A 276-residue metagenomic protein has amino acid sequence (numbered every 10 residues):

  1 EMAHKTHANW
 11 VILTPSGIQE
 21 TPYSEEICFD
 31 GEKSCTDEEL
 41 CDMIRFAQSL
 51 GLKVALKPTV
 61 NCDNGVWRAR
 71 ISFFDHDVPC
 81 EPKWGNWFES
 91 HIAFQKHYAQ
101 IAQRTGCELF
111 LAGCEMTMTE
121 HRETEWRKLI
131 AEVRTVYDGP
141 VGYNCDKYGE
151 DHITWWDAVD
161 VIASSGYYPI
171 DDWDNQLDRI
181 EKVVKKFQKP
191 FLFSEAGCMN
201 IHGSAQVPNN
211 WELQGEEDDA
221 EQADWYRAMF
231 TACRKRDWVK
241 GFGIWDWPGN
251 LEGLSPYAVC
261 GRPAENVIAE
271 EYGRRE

Functional and structural regions predicted by a protein language model:
E1-H4, F88-I101, D146-W155, A223-A232: Short, acidic/polar
A3, V11, F110, I162 (+4 more regions): Conserved, mostly hydrophobic/aromatic
T6-E25, E38-T119, G203, G249-N250: Substrate-binding cleft and catalytic face of glycoside hydrolase catalytic domains, especially the flexible beta-alpha
Q19, G31-C35, F88-I92, T117-T124 (+4 more regions): Acidic-and-aromatic substrate-binding clefts and catalytic sites of carbohydrate-active enzymes
E25-S34, P208-E216, A258: Short glycine-enriched, charge-decorated loop/helix-capping segments at active-site entrances that position
C35-D37, D42-M43, S49-K53, K57 (+7 more regions): Glycoside hydrolase catalytic-domain groove-lining segments
A93-F94, L109, M118-N144: Active-site neighborhood of glycoside hydrolase catalytic domains
W225, A232, R236-E276: Aromatic-rich peripheral "rim/lid" segments of glycoside hydrolase catalytic domains that contact and position glycan
